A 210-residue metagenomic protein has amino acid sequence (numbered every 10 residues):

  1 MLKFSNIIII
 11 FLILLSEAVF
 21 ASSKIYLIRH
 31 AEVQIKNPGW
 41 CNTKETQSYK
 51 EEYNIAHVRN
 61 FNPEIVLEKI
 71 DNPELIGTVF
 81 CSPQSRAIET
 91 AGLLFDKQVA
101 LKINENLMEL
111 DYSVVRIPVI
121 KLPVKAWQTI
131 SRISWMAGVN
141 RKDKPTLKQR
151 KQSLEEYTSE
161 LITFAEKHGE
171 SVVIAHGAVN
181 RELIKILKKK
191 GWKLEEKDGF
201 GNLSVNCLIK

Functional and structural regions predicted by a protein language model:
L2-I10: Sec-dependent signal peptide recognition, specifically the positively charged N-region followed immediately by
I13: Histidine/acidic residue-rich metal-binding segments in metalloenzymes
S16-A18: N-terminal signal peptide c-region/cleavage motif recognized by signal peptidases
F20-S22, G39, E155-K210: Active-site-adjacent alpha-helix immediately C-terminal to a catalytic or transition-state-stabilizing loop
S22-N106, K125-M136, K142-E155, K197 (+1 more regions): Active-site-proximal alpha-helix that buttresses catalytic centers in soluble enzyme cores
I35, L110-D111, V179: Feature marks short, surface-exposed loop/turn motifs that line or immediately flank catalytic pockets and channel
M108-L122: Short alpha-helix plus adjacent loop in nuclease-associated cores
